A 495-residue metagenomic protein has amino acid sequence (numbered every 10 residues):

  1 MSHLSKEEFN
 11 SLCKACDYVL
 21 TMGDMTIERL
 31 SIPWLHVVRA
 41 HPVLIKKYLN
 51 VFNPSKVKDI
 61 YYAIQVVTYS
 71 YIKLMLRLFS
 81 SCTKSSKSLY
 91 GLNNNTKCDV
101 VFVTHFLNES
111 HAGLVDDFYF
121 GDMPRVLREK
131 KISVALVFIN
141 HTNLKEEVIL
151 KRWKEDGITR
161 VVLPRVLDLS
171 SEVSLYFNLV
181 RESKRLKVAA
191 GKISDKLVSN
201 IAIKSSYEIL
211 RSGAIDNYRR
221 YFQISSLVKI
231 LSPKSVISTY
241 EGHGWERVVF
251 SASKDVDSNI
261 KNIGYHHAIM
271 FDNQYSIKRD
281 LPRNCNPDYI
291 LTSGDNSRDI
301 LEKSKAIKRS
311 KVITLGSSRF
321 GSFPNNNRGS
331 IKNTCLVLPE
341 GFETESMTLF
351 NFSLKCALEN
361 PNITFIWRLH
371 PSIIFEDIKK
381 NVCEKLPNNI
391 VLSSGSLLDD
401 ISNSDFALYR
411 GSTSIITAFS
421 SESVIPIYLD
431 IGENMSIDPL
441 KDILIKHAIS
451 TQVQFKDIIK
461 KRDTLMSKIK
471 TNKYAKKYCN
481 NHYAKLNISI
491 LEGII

Functional and structural regions predicted by a protein language model:
M1-I495: Catalytic-core helical/loop segments in enzymes performing group transfer/polymerization on anionic/lipid-linked
